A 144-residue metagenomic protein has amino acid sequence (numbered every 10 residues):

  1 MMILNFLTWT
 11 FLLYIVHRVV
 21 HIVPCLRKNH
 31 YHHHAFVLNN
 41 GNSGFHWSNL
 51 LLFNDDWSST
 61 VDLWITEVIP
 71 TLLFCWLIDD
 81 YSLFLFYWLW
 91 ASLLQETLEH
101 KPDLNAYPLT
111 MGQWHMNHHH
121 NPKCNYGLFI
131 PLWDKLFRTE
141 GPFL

Functional and structural regions predicted by a protein language model:
M1-I3: Feature marks short, highly hydrophobic, charge-poor N-terminal signal-anchor/signal peptide-like helices that anchor
N5-L144: Membrane-embedded catalytic scaffold of the fatty acid hydroxylase/desaturase
